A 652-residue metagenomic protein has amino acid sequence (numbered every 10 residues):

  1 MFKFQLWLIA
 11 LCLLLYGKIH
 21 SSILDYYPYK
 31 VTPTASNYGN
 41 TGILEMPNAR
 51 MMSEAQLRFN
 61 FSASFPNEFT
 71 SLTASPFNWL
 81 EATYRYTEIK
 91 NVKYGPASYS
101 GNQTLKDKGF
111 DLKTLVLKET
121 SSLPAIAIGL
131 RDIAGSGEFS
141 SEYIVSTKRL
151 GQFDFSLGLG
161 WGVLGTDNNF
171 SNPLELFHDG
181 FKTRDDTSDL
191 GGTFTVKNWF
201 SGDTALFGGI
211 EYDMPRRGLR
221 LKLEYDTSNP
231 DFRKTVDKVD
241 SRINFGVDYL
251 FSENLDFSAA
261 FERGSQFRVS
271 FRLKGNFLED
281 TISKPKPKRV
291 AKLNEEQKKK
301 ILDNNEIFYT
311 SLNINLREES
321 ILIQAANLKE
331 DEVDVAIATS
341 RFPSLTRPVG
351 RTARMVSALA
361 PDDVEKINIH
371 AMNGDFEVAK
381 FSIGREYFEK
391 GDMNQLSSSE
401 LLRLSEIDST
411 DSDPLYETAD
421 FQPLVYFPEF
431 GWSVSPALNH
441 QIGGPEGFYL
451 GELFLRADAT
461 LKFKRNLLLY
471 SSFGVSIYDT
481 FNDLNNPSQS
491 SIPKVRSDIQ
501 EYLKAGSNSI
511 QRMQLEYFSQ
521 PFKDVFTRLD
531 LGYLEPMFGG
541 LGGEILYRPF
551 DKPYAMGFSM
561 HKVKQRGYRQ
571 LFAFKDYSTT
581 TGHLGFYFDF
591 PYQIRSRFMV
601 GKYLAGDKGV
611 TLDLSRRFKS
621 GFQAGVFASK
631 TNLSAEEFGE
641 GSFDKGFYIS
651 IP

Functional and structural regions predicted by a protein language model:
I19-E138, L150-G151, G162-V163, F194 (+7 more regions): Transmembrane beta-barrel domains of Gram-negative outer membranes and organellar outer membranes
I23-L24, Y86-D111, L115, S121 (+8 more regions): Outer-membrane beta-barrel translocator/channel fold
D25, F177, D186-N198, G202 (+8 more regions): Flexible, glycine-rich linker and terminal segments associated with outer-membrane beta-barrel/transport systems
S53-L57, E68, N78-L80, S122-I126 (+15 more regions): Outer-envelope beta-barrel architecture signal
L57-F59, D331-T339: Short, aliphatic-rich beta-strand segments
F59-F61, T70-A74, F110-T114, I144-K148 (+11 more regions): Residues on the lipid-exposed face of transmembrane beta-strands in outer-membrane beta-barrel proteins
F65-P66, L105-G109, F139, D203-A205 (+11 more regions): Membrane-spanning beta-strands of outer-membrane beta-barrel proteins
E279-K292, R385-W432, A437-E452, S476-N508 (+9 more regions): Gram-negative and organellar
